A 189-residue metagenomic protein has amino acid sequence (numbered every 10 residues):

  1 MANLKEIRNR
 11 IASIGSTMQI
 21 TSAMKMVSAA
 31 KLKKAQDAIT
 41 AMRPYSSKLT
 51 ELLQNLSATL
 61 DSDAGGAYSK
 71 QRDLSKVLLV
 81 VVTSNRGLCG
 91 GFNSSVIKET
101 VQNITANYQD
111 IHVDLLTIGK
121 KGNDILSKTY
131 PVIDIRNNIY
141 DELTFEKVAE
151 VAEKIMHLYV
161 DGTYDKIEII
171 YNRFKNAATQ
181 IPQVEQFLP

Functional and structural regions predicted by a protein language model:
A2-P189: Conserved loop-to-helix interface motifs that mediate assembly, gating, or partner/ligand docking in ancient ring
